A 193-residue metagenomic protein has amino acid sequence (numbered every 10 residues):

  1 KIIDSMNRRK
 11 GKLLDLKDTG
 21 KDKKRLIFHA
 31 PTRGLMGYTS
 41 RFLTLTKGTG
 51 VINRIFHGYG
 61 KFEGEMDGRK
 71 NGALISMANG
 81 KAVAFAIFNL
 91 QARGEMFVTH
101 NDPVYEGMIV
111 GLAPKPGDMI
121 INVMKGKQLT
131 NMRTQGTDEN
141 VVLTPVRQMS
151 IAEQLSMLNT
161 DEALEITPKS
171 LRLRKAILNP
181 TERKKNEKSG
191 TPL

Functional and structural regions predicted by a protein language model:
K1-L193: Accessory interaction regions appended to the cores of large information-processing enzymes
